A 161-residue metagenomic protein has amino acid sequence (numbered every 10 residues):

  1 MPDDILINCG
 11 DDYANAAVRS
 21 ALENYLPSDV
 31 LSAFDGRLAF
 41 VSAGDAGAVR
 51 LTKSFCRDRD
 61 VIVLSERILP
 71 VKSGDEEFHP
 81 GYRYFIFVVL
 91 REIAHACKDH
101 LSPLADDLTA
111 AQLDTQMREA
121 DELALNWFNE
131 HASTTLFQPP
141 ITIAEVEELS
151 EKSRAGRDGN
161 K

Functional and structural regions predicted by a protein language model:
M1-P2, L101, R157-K161: Short intrinsically disordered terminal tails
P2-L64: Auxiliary, metal-adjacent structural segments of Zn-dependent hydrolase domains
N24-P27, H95, N126, E130: A generic structural signal for well-ordered alpha-helical segments enriched in polar/charged residues
V41-R83, I93-H100: Active-site scaffold of zinc-dependent metalloenzymes
R83, D99-A124: Post-HEXXH active-site segment of zinc metalloproteases
L125-K161: Long, well-structured alpha-helical subdomains associated with metal-dependent extracellular/ecto-lumenal hydrolases
